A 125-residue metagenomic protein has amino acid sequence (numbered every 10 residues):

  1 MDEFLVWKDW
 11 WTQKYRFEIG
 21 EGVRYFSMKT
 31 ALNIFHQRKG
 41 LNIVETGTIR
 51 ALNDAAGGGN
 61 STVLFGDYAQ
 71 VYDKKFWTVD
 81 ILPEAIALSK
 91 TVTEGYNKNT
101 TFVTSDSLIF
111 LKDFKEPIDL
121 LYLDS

Functional and structural regions predicted by a protein language model:
M1-S125: A short alpha-helical cap/connector motif
